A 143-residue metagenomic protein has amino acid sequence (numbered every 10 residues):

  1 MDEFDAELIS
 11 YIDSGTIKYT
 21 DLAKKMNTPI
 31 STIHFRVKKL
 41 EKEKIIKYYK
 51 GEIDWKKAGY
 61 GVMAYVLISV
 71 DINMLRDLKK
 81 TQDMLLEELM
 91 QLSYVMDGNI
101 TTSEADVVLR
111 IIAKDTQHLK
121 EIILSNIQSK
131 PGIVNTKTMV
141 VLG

Functional and structural regions predicted by a protein language model:
M1-G143: A compositional/biophysical signature of low hydrophobicity enriched in polar/charged and small residues
